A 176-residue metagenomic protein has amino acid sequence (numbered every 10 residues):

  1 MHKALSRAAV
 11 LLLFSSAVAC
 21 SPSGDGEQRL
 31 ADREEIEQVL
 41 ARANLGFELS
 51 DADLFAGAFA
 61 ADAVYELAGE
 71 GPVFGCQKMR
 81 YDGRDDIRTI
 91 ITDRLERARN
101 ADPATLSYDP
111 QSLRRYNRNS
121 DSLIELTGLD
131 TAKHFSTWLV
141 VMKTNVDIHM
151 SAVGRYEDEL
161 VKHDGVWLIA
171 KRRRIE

Functional and structural regions predicted by a protein language model:
M1-A9: Bacterial N-terminal signal peptides that target proteins for export
A4, L30, D85, I91 (+2 more regions): Short alpha-helical segments used as structural interaction elements across diverse proteins
L12-S21: Hydrophobic h-region of N-terminal signal peptides that target proteins for export in Gram-negative bacteria
C20-A61, Y65: Short, low-complexity N-terminal intrinsically disordered segments enriched in polar/charged residues
S21-E27, N100, T105-E176: A beta-strand edge to alpha-helix "cap/lid" segment located at domain peripheries
E27, A31, G75, M79-D82 (+1 more regions): A structural signal for alpha-helical segments
L54-F135: A solvent-exposed, acidic/Ser-Thr-rich amphipathic alpha-helical stretch
